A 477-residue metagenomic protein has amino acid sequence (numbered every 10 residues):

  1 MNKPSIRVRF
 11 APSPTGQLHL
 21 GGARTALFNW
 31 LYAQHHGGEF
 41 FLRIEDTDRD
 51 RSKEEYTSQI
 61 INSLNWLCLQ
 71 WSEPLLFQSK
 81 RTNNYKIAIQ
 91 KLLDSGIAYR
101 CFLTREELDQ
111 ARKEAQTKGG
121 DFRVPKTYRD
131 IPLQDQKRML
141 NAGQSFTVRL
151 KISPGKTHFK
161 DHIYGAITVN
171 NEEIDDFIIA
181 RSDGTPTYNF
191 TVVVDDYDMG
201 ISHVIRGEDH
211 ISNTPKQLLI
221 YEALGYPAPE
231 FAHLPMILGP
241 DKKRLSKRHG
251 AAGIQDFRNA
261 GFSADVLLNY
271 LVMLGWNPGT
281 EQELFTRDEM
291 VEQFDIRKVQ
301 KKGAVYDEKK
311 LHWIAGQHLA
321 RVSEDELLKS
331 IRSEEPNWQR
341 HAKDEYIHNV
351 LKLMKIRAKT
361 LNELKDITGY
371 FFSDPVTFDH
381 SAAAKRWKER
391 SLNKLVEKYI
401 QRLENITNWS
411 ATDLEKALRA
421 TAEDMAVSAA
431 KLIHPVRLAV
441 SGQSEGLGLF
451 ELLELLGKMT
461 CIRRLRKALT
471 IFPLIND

Functional and structural regions predicted by a protein language model:
N2-F10, I254, D288-F294, R332-W338 (+3 more regions): Short amphipathic alpha-helical segments and their helix-coil junctions
N2-T117, N213-Y226: N-terminal Rossmann-like or analogous alpha/beta NTP/dinucleotide-binding catalytic cores that position adenine
R9-P14, L42-D46, M199-V204, A417-R419 (+1 more regions): Glycine- and acidic
H19, N29, I60, L92 (+9 more regions): Residue-level signal for inorganic ion chemistry
Y99-R100, T104-H233, L238-L245, G253 (+2 more regions): Active-site cores that bind ATP or allylic diphosphates and position pyrophosphate for catalysis
Y226-E230, L234-F378, K385, S441-D477: Catalytic adenosine-cofactor/nucleotide-binding cores of aminoacyl-tRNA synthetases and other
A382-L418: Long, amphipathic alpha-helical coiled-coil segments characteristic of histidine-phosphotransfer scaffolds
S410-L455: Helix-rich, typically C-terminal accessory recognition domains appended to large enzymatic cores
